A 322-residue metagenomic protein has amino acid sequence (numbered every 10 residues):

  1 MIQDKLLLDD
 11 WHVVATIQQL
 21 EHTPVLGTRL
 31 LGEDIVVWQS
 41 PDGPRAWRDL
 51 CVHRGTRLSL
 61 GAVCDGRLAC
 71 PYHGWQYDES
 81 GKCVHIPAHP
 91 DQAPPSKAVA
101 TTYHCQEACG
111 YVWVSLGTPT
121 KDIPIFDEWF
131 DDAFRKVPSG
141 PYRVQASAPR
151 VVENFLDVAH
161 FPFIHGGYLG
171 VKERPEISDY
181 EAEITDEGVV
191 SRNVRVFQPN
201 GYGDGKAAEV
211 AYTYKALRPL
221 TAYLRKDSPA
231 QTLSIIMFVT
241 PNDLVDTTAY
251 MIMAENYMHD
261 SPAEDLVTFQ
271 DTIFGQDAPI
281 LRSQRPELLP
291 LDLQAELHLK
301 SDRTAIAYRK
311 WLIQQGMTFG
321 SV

Functional and structural regions predicted by a protein language model:
M1, A46, H73, V99 (+2 more regions): Intrinsic structural disorder
M1, T23, S59, Y212-T213: Proteins with a high burden of low-complexity, intrinsically disordered sequence enriched in S/T/G/P/A and R, requiring
M1-L8: A boundary/linker detector
L6, V13-K136: Rieske [2Fe-2S] iron-sulfur-binding domain
D10-H12, E33, T101, E176-S178 (+1 more regions): Short beta-strand or tight-loop elements that sit immediately N-terminal to catalytic metal-binding acidic residues
T120-V322: C-terminal catalytic domain of Rieske-type non-heme iron oxygenases
